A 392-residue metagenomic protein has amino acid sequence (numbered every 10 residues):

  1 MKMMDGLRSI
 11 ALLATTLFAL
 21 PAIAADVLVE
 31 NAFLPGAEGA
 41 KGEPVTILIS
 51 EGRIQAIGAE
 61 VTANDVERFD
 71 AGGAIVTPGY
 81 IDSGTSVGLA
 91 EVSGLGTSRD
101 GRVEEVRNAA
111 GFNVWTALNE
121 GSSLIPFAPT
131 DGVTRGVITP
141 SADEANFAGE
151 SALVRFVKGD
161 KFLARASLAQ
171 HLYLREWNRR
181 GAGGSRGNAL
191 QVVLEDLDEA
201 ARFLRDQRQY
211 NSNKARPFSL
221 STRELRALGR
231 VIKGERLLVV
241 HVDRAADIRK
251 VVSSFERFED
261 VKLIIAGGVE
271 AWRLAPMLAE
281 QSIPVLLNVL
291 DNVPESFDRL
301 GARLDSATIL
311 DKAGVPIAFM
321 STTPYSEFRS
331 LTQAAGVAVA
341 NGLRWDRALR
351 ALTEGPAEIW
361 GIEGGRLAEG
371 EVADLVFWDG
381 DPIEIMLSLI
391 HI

Functional and structural regions predicted by a protein language model:
K2-A11: Bacterial N-terminal signal peptides that target proteins for export
A19-P21: N-terminal signal peptide c-region/cleavage motif recognized by signal peptidases
V27-V29, A63-W115, T130: Replace "His-x-His-based motif
L34, E38-T77: Histidine-rich, glycine-flanked metal-binding segment
V92, R99-G111, L237, A279 (+3 more regions): His/Asp/Glu-enriched, well-ordered alpha-helical/loop segment that forms or immediately abuts the divalent-metal
L124, P129-K262: Polyanionic/metal-chelating signatures
E256-K262, E280-L286, G314-P316: Glycine-enriched alpha-helix->loop->beta-strand junction motifs that scaffold or abut catalytic
I390-I392: Conserved small/polar residues in nucleotide/adenosyl-binding loops
